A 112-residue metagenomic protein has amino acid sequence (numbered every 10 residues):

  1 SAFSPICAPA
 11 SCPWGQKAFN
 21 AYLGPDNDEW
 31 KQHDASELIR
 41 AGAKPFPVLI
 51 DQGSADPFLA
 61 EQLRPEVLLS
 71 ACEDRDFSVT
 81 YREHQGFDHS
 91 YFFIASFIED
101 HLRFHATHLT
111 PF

Functional and structural regions predicted by a protein language model:
S1-F112: Non-catalytic cap/lid and distal C-terminal segments of serine-dependent acyl enzymes
